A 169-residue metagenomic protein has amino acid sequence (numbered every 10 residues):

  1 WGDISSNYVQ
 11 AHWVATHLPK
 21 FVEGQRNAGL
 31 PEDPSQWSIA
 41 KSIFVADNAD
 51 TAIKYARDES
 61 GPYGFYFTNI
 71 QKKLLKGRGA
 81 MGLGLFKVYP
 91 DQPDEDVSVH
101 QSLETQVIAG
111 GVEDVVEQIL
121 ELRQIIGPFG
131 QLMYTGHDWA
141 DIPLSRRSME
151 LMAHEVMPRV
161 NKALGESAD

Functional and structural regions predicted by a protein language model:
W1-D169: Active-site-adjacent structural elements that line small-molecule/cofactor binding pockets in enzymes
